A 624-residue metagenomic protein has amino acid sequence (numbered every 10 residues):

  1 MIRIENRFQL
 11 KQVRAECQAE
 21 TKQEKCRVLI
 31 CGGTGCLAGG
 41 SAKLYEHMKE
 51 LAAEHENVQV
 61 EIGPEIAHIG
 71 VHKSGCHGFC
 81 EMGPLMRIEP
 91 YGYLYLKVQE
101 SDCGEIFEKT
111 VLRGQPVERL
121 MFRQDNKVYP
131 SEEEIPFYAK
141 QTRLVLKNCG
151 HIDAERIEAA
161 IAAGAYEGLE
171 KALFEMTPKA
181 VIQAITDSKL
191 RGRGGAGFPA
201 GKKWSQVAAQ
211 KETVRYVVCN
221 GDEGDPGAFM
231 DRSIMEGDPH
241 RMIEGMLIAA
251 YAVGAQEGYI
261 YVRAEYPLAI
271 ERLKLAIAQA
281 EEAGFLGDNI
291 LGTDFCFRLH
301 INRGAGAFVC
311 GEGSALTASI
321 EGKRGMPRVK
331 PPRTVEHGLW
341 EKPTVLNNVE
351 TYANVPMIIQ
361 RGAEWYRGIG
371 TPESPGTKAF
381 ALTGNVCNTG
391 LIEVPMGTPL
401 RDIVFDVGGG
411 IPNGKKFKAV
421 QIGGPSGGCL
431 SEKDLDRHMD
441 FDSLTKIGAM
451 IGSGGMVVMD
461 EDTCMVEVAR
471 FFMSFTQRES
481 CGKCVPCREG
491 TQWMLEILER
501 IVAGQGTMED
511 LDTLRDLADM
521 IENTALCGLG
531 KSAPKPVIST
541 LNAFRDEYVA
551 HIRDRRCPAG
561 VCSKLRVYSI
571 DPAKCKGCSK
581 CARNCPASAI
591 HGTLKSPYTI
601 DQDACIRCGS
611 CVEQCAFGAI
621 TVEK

Functional and structural regions predicted by a protein language model:
I2-C26, A42-V71, M82, E89-F122 (+10 more regions): Ferredoxin-type iron-sulfur electron-transfer modules in oxidoreductases and energy-metabolism complexes
G32-G40, E81, A165, I185-V207 (+4 more regions): Conserved phosphate/anionic-ligand binding catalytic regions in large, soluble enzymes, centered on
M82-I88, P486-E489, K580-T599, S610-K624: Iron-sulfur cluster-binding cysteine motifs and their immediate structural context in ferredoxin-like electron-transfer
M121-D187, E341, N347-G362: Flexible inter-domain linker/hinge segments
E170-K211, R367-G368, E373, A381-L382 (+3 more regions): Accessory "access/gating" subregions that flank catalytic or transport cores
G245-L247, M396-P412: Short amphipathic, charge-patterned alpha-helical segments
I270-M396, G408: Hydrophobic alpha-helical positions that pack around
S374-N388, V394-M396, L400, P558-I606 (+1 more regions): C-terminal accessory/binding modules appended to enzymatic or scaffolding proteins
